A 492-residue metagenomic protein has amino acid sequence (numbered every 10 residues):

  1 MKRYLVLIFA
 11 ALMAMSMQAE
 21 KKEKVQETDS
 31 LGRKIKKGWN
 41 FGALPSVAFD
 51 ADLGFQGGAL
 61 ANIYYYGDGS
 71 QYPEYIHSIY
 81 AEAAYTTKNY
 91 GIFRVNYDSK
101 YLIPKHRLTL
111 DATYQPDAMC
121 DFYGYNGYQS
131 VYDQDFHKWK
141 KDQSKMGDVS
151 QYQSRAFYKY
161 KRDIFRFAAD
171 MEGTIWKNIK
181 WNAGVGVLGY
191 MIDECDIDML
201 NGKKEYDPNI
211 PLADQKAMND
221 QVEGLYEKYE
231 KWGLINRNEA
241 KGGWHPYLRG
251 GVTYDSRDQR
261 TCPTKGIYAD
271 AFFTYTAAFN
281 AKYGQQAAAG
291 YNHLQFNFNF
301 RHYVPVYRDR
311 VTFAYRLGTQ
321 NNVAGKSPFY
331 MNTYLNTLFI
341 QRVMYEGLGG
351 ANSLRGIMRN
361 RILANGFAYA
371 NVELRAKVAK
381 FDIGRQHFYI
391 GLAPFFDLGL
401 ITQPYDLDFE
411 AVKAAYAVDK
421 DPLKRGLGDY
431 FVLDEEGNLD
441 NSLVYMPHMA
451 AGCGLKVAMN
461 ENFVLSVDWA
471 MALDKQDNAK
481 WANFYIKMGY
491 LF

Functional and structural regions predicted by a protein language model:
K21-K22, Q26-W39, G67-I76, L102-L108 (+12 more regions): Short loop/turn motifs that connect adjacent beta-strands in outer-membrane beta-barrel proteins
R33-G42, A48-R249, A472, A479-L491: Gram-negative/organellar outer-membrane beta-barrel architecture
N40-A51, E74-Y85, F93, I267-Y283 (+3 more regions): Transmembrane beta-strand segments that form the barrel wall of outer-membrane beta-barrel proteins
F41-A43, G57-A59, G91-V95, D163-A169 (+8 more regions): Hydrophobic, lipid-facing positions within transmembrane beta-strands of outer-membrane proteins
A43-P45, I79-A83, L108-A112, A183-V185 (+7 more regions): Membrane-embedded beta-strand positions of outer-membrane beta-barrel proteins
Y64-D68, E82-K88, D117-M119, Y190-I192 (+7 more regions): Sequence/structural signature of outer-membrane beta-barrel proteins
P73-E74, F93-V95, C120-Q129, D193-G202 (+7 more regions): Outer-membrane beta-barrel translocator domains and adjoining extracellular loop/strand segments of Gram-negative
N238, L248, Q259-Q386, T402-P404 (+2 more regions): C-terminal outer-membrane beta-barrel translocator/porin domains of Gram-negative envelope proteins and their
